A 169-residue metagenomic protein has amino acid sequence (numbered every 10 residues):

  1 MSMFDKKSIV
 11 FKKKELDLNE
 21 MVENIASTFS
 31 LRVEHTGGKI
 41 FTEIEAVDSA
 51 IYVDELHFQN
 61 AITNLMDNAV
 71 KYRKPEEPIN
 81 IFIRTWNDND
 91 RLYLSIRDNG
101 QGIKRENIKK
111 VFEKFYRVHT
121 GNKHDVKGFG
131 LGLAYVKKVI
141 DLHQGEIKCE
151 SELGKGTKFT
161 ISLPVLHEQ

Functional and structural regions predicted by a protein language model:
K6-F11, A50-V53: Conserved micro-motifs of the catalytic ATP-binding
K12-D17, E34, K39-S49: Conserved catalytic submotifs in the C-terminal HATPase_c
L18, G102-K110: Short helix N-cap motif at coil->helix boundaries in the Bergerat
A69-V70: Short helix-loop "hinge" at the ATP-lid/N-box region of the Bergerat-fold HATPase_c
P78-D90: Short beta-strand/loop element within the Bergerat-fold HATPase_c
D98: Acidic ATP/Mg2+-coordinating residue in the GHKL
